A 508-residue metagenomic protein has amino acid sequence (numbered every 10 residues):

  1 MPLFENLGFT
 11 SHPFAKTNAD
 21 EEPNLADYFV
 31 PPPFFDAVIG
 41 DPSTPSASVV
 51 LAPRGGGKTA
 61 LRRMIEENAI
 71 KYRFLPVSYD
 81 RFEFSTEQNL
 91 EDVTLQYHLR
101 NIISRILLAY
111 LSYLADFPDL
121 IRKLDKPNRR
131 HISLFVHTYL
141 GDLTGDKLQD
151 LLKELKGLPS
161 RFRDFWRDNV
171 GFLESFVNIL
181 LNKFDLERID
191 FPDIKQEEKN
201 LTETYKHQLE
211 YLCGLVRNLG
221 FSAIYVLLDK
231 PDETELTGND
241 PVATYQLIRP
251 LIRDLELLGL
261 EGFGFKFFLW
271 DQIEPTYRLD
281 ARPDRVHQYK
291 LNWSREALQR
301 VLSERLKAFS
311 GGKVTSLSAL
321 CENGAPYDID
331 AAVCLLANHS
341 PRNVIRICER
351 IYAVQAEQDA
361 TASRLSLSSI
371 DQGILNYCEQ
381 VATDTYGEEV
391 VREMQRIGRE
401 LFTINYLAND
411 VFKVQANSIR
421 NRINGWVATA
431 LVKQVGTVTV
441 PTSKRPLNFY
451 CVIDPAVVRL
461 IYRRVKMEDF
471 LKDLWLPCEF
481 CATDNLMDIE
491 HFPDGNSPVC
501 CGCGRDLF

Functional and structural regions predicted by a protein language model:
M1-Q96: Walker A/P-loop-proximal flanking segment of P-loop NTPase domains
P2-F9, K126-F135, N292-R346, I351-Q355: Amphipathic alpha-helical segments of the small helical/lid subdomains adjacent to P-loop NTPase cores
P53-S222, L474-F480, D484, N496 (+1 more regions): P-loop NTPase nucleotide-binding core
T94-D116, R129-H131, S222, Y327-T361 (+2 more regions): P-loop NTPase catalytic cores that bind/hydrolyze ATP
T204-P326: The catalytic "switch" region of P-loop NTPases
A331-R420: Winged-helix-like regulatory helical subdomains adjacent to P-loop NTPase cores
K413-T429, K433-G436, H491: Short amphipathic alpha-helical interaction segments
P446-D484: Short, amphipathic alpha-helical interaction segments positioned at domain boundaries
